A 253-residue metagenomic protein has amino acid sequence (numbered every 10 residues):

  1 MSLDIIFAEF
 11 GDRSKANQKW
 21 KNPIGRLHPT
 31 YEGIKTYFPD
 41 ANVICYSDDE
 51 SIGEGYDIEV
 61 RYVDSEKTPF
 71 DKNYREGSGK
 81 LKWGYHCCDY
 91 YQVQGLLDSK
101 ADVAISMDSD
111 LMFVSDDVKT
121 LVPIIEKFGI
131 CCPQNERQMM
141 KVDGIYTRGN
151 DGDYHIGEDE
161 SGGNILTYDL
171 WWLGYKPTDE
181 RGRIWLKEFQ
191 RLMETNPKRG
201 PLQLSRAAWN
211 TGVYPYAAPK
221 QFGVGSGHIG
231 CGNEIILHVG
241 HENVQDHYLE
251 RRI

Functional and structural regions predicted by a protein language model:
M1-H28: N-proximal low-complexity "stem/linker" segments adjacent to membrane-targeting elements
P29-A41: Short, acidic, metal-binding catalytic loop of nucleotide-sugar glycosyltransferases
Y46-I52, N135-R137, Q221-G223: Short, polar loop motifs at secondary-structure junctions
D48-S99: Active-site-proximal specificity loops/subdomain of glycosyltransferases
A104: Short aromatic/hydrophobic "clamp" motif used to bind/position activated sugar donors
D108-M112: The conserved acidic donor/metal-binding loop of glycosyltransferases
F113-N150: Conserved donor-nucleotide/metal-binding helix-loop-beta segment in metal-dependent transferases, i.e., the alpha-helix
G157-R252: Catalytic core and acceptor-binding pocket of nucleotide-sugar-dependent glycosyltransferases
